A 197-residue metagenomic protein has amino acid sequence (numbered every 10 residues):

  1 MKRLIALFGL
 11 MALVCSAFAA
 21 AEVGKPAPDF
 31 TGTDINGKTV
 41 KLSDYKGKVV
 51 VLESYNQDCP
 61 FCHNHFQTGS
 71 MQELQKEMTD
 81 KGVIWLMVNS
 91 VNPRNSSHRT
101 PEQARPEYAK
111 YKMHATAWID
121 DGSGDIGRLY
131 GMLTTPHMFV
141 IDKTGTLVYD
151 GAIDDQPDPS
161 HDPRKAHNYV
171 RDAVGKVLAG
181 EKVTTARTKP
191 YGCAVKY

Functional and structural regions predicted by a protein language model:
M1-L4: Positively charged n-region of N-terminal signal peptides that target proteins for export
A6-S16: Bacterial N-terminal signal peptides
F18-L42, N64: N-terminal "domain-start" segment that seeds a small globular fold
L42-H63, V174: Short active-site neighborhood of thiol/selenol oxidoreductases, capturing the structured segment around
K48-V49, N64-N89, A109: Conserved helix-turn-beta segment immediately C-terminal to the redox Cys motif in thioredoxin-like folds
T79-D120: Conserved segment of the thioredoxin-like fold in thiol-based oxidoreductases
R105-D142, L147-V148: Short, internal strand/loop/helix patches that form the active-site neighborhood or redox-interaction surface
V140-Y197: Thiol-/selenol-based redox modules, centered on thioredoxin-like and closely related oxidoreductase domains
